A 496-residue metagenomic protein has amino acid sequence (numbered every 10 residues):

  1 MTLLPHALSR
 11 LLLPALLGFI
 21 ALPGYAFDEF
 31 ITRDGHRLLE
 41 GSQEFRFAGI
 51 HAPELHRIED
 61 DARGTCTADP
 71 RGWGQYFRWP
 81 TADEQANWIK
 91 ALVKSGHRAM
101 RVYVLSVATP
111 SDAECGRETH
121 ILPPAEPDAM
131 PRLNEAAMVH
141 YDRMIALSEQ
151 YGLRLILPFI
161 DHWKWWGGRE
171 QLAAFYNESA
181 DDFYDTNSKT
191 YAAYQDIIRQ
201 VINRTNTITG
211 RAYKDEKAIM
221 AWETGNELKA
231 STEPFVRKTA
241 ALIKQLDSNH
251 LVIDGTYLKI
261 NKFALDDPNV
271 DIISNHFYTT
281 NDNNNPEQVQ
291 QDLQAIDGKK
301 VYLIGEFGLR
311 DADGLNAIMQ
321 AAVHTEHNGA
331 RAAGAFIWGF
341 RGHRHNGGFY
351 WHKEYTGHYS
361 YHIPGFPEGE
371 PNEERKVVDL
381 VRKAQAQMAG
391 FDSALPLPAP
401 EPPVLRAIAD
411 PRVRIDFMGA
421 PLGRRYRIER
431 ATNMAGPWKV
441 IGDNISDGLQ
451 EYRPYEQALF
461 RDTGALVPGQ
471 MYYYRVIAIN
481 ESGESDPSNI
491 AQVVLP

Functional and structural regions predicted by a protein language model:
M1-A15: Bacterial N-terminal signal peptides that target proteins for export
A21-P23: N-terminal signal peptide c-region/cleavage motif recognized by signal peptidases
F30-I272, H276-N284, G298-K300, D311-D313 (+2 more regions): Active-site mouth of glycoside hydrolases
V301-A389: Substrate-binding cleft of secreted/luminal carbohydrate-active enzymes
M388-G423, P468, G483-P496: Pro/Thr/Ser/Gly-rich low-complexity, intrinsically disordered linker/stalk tracts
P403, I415-F417, I428-E429, D462 (+2 more regions): An aromatic-rich alpha-helical recognition segment common to small helix-rich domains
R427-P468: Recognizes extended acidic, P/S/T-rich segments that occur within or adjacent to Ig-like beta-sandwich modules
G464-S482: Beta-strand-rich modules
